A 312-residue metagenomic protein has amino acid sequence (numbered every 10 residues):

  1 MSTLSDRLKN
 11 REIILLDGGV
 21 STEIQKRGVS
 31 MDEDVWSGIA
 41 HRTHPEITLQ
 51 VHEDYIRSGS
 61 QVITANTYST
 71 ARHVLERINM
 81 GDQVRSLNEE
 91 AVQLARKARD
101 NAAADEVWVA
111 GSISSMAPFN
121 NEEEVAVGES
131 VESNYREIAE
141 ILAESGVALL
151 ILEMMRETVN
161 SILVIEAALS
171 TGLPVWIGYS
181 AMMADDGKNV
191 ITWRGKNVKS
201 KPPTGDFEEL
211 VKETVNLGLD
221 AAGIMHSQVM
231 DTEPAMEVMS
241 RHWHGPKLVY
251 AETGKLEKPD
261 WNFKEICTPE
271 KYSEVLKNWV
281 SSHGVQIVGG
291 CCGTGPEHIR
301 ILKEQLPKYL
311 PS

Functional and structural regions predicted by a protein language model:
M1-S312: Domain-level signal for soluble alpha/beta catalytic cores
